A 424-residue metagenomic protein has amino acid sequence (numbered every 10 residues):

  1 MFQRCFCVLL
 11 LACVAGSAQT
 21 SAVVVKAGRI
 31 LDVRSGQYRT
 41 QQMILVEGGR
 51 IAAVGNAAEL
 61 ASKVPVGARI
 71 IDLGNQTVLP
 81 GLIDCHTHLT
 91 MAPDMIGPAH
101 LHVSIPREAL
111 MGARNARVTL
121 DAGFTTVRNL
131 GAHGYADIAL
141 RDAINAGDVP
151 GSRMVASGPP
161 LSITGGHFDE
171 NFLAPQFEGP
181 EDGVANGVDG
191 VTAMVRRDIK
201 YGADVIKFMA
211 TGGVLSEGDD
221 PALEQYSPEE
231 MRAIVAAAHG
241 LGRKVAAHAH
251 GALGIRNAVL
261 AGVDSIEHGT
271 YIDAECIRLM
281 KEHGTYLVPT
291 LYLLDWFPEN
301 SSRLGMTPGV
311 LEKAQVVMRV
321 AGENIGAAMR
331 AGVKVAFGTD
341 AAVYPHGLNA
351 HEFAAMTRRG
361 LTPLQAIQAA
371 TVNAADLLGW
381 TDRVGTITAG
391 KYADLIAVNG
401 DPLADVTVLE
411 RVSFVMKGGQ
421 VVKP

Functional and structural regions predicted by a protein language model:
I30, S35-L79: Histidine-rich, glycine-flanked metal-binding segment
L73-D148, T164-H167, N171-A174, E229 (+2 more regions): Metal-associated gating/positioning segment near the N- to mid-region
T90-E108, T164-P180, V214-P228, H283-M318: Active-site gating loops and adjacent loop-to-helix segments of metal-dependent hydrolytic enzymes
P93-I96, D137, S216-G218, I255-A261 (+5 more regions): Histidine/acidic-residue-rich catalytic or RNA/ligand-binding cores of hydrolases and nuclease-related proteins
M111-D137, G151-P160, A203-S216, K244 (+3 more regions): Divalent metal-dependent hydrolysis catalytic cores, especially in the metallo-beta-lactamase
D142-P160, P221-A247, G284, V288-Y292: Alpha-helix-loop-beta-strand connector modules within alpha/beta enzyme cores
P180-A261: Metal-dependent enolase-superfamily TIM-barrel catalytic cores that perform enediolate-based chemistry
G240, K244, M306-G309, Q315-P402: His/Asp/Glu-enriched, well-ordered alpha-helical/loop segment that forms or immediately abuts the divalent-metal
